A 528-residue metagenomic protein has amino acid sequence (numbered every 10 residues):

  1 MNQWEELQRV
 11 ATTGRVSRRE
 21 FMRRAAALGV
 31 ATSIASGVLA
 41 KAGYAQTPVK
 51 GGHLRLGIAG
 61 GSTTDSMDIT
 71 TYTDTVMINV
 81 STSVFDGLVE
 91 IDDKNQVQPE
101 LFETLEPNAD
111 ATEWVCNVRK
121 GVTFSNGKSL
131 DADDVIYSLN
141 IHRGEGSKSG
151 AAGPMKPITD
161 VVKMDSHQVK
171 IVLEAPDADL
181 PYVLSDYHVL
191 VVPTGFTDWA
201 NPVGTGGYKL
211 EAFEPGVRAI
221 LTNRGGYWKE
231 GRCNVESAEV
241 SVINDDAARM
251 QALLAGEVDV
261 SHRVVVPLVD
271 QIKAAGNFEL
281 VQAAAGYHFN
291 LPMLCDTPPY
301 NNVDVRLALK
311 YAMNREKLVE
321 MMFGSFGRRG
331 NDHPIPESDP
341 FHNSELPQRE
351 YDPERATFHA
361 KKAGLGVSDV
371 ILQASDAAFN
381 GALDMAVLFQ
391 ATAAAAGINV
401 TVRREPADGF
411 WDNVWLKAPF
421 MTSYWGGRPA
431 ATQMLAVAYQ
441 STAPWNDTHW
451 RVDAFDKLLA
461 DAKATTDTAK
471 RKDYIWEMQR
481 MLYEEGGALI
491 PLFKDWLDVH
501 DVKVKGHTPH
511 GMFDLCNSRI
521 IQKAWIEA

Functional and structural regions predicted by a protein language model:
M1-E20, K41: N-terminal secretory signal peptides
L56-G57, G127, V260, M385 (+2 more regions): Periplasmic binding protein-like
G57-A109, N140, V203-T205: N-terminal lobe/hinge region of extracytoplasmic solute-binding protein
N117, G150-T194, A212: Surface-exposed binding/hinge segments that line and control ligand-binding clefts or catalytic entry sites
R119, G226-Q271, Q390, N399: Ligand-site clamp/hinge motif
R329-K362, F379-L383: Structural transition elements
A395, N399-F410, A436-V502, E527-A528: Extracytoplasmic/peripheral linker and loop segments enriched in polar/acidic and small residues with frequent Thr/Pro
D498-A528: Long beta-strand-rich cores associated with HINT superfamily self-processing modules
